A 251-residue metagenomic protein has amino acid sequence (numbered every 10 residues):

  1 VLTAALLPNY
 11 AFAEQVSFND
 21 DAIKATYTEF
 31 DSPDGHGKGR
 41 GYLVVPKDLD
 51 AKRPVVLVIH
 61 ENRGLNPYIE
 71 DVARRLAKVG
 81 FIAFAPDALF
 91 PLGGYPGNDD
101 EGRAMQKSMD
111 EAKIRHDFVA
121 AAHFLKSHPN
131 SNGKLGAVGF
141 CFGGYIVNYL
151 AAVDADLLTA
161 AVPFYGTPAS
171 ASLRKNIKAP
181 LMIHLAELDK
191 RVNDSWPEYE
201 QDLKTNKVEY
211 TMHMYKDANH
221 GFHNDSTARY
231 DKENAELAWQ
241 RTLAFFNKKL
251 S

Functional and structural regions predicted by a protein language model:
F18-D21, Y27-K126, G221-S226: Serine-hydrolase catalytic machinery in alpha/beta-hydrolase-like enzymes
R115-A122, W196, E200, L243: Generic structural signal for well-ordered alpha-helices, preferentially at hydrophobic/aromatic core positions
V119-K178: Primarily recognizes the serine-hydrolase "nucleophile elbow" in alpha/beta-hydrolase and SGNH/GDSL folds
M182-L185: Short beta-strand/loop motif that positions the catalytic acidic residue of the alpha/beta-hydrolase fold
L188-N193: Acidic catalytic loop of the alpha/beta-hydrolase fold
K204-S251: C-terminal catalytic histidine-bearing segment of alpha/beta-hydrolase fold enzymes
